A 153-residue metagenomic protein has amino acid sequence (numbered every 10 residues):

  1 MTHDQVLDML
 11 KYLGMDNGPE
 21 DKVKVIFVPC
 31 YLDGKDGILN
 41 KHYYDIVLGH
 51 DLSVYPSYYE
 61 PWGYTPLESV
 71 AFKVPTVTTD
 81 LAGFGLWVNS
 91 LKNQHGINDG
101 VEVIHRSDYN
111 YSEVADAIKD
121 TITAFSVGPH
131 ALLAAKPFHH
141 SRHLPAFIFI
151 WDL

Functional and structural regions predicted by a protein language model:
M1-D45, G100-V103: Nucleotide-activated donor-binding/catalytic signature segment of Leloir-type glycosyltransferases, i.e., the conserved
K11-N17, K92, I122, S126 (+1 more regions): Generic secondary-structure transition motif, activating predominantly at the C-termini of alpha-helices
D21, V47-L52, V70-P75, I97-N98 (+1 more regions): Short, well-ordered loop/turn elements at secondary-structure boundaries
K41, L48, S112-D120, F147-W151: A structural signal for well-ordered alpha-helical segments within the folded catalytic domains of diverse enzymes
Y44-P61: Acidic donor-binding loop of glycosyltransferase active sites
P56-A134: Catalytic binding pocket for nucleotide-activated donors in carbohydrate/polymer assembly enzymes
Y109, P129-L153: A charged, aromatic-enriched C-terminal amphipathic alpha-helix characteristic of glycosyltransferases across folds
